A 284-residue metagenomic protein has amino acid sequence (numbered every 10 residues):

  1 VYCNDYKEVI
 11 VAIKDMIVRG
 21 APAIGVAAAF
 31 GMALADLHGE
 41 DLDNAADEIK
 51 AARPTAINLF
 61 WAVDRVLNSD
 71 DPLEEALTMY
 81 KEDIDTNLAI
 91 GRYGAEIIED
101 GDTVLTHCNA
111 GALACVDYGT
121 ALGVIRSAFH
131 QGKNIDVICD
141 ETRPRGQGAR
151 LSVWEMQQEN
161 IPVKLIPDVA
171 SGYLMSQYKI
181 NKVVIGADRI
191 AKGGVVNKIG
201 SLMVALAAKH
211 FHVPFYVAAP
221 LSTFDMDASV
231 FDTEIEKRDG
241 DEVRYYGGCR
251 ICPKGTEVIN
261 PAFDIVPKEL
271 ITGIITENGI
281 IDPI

Functional and structural regions predicted by a protein language model:
V1-D70: Long amphipathic alpha-helical segments
D15-A28, T106-D117, I259-I275: Conserved phosphate/anionic-ligand binding catalytic regions in large, soluble enzymes, centered on
A27, G31, A62, L105-N109 (+3 more regions): Short beta-strand segments
A45-T103, K209, F215-A219, M226-N260: C-terminal binding/interaction regions
W61-L105, I135, C139-V183: Ligand-binding beta-strand-loop-alpha-helix segment within the catalytic cores of soluble metabolic enzymes
L88-R92, T120-V124, L165-P167, N197-G200: Active-site glycine-rich loop that binds ribose-phosphate moieties when present
G119-H130, A205: Histidine-anchored nucleotide/phosphate-binding helix
T142-I284: Conserved phosphate- and dinucleotide-binding cores of soluble alpha/beta proteins, encompassing both enzyme active
